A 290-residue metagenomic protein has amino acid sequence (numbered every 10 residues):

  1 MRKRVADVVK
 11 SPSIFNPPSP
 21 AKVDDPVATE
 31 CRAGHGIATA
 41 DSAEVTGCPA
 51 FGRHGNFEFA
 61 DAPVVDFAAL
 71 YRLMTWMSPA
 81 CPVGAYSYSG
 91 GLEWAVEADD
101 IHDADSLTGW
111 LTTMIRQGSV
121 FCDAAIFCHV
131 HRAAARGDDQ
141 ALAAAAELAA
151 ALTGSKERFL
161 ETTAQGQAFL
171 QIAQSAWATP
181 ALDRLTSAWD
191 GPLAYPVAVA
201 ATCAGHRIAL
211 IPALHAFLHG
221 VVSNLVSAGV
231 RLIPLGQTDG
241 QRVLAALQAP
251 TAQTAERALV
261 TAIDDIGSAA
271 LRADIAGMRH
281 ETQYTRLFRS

Functional and structural regions predicted by a protein language model:
M1-P17, C48-Y71: Charged, compositionally biased N-terminal leader segments and the immediate start of the first structured element
R2, G220-S290: C-terminal auxiliary extensions adjacent to catalytic cores
K22-V45, G52-G55: A cross-taxon signal for low-complexity, glycine/charged-rich
A68-G137: Glycine/small-residue-rich interface belts in oligomeric ring/scaffold proteins and their assembly partners
Y71-C81, L111-Q117, A151-R158, R184-W189 (+1 more regions): A short glycine/serine-rich beta->alpha loop
A124, H129, R136-H206: Internal, conserved structured core segments that host functional sites
G191-G240: A contiguous pocket-lining binding segment that forms or flanks enzyme active sites
